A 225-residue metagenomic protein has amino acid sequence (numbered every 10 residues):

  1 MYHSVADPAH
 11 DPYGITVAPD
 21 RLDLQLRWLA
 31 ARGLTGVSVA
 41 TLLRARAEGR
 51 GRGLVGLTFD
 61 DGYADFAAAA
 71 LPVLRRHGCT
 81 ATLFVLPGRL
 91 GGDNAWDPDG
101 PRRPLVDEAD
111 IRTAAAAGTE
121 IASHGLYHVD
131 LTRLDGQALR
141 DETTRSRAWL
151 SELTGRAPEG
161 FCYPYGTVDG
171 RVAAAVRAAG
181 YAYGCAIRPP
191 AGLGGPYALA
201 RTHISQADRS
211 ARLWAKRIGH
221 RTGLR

Functional and structural regions predicted by a protein language model:
M1-T58, A64-A67, R133-R225: C-terminal active-site subregion of NodB/CE4 polysaccharide deacetylases
S4, I121-H128, P164: Histidine-centered catalytic micro-motifs
V5-P8, G88-R89, Y127-D130: A short, flexible beta-alpha/helix-coil linker loop
A30-A31, P72-G78, P104-S123, R177: Acidic (Asp/Glu)-rich catalytic clusters
T58-F59, A122: Generic enzyme active-site microenvironment
G78-G100: A short, conserved beta-to-alpha structural element at the edge of catalytic cores that scaffolds binding
T82-F84, A122, A182-C185: Structural detector of well-ordered beta-strand residues that form the stable sheet scaffold of enzyme domains
G92-R102, V129-G136: Surface-exposed cleft-lining segments at the edges of enzyme active sites
